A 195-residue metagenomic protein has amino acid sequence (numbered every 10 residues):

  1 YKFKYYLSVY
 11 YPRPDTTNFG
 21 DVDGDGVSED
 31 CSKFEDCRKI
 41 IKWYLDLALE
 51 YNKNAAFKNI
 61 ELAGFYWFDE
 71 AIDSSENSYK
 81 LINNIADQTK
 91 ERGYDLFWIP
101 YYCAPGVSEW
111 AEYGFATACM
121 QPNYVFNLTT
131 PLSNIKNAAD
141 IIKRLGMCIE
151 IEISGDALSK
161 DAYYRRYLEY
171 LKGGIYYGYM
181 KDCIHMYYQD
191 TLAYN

Functional and structural regions predicted by a protein language model:
Y1-E50, A63, F68-D73: Aromatic-lined carbohydrate-binding surfaces of glycoside hydrolases
Y1-F3, A48-E61, I85-Y94, I141-M147 (+1 more regions): A structural motif corresponding to the C-terminal end of an alpha-helix and its immediate exit/capping segment
K2-S8, I60-Y66, G93-F97, T117-C119 (+2 more regions): Structural preference for beta-strand elements that scaffold enzyme active sites
P14-T17, D73-S75, P105-V107, L158-K160: Short catalytic/ligand-binding loop motif for oxyanion handling, primarily in non-cytosolic enzymes, centered on
V27-Y51, N77-D87, T129-A138, K160-G174 (+1 more regions): Well-ordered, non-membrane alpha-helical segments in soluble/globular domains
E29, E35, E50, E61 (+7 more regions): Glutamate identity and glutamate-enriched acidic tracts
I41-Y44, F68, I72, S78-L81 (+3 more regions): Extracellular glycoside hydrolase catalytic/binding regions
C103-P105, T117-N195: Substrate-binding cleft of secreted/luminal carbohydrate-active enzymes
